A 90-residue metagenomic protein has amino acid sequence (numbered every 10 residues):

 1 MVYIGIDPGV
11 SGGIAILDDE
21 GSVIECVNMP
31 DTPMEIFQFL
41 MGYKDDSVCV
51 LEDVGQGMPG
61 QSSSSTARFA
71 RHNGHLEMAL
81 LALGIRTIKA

Functional and structural regions predicted by a protein language model:
M1-A90: Phosphate- and other anionic-substrate recognition elements at nucleic-acid/protein interfaces
